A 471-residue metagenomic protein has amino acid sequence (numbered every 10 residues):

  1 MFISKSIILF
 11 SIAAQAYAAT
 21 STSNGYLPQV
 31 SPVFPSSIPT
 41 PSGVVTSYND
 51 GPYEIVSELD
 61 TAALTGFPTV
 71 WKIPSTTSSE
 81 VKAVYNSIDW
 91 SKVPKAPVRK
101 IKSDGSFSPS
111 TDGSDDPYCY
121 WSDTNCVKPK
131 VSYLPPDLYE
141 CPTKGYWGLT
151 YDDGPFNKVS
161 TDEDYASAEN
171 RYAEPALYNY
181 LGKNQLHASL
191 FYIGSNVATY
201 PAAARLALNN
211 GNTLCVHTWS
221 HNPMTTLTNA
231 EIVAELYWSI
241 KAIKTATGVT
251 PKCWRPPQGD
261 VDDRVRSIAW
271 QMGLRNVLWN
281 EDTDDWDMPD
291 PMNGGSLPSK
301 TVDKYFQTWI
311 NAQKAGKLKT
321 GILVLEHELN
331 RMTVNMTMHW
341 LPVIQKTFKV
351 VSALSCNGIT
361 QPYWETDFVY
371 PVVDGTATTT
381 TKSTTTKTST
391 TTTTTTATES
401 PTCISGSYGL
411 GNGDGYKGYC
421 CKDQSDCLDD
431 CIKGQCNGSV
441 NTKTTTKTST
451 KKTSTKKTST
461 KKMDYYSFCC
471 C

Functional and structural regions predicted by a protein language model:
M1-T20, D464-C471: Fungal secretory targeting signals
A19-P28, C403: Cleaved targeting-peptide boundary
T20-T22, S42, N335, S400: N-linked glycosylation sites
T22, S36, T378-P401, T442-K461: Extracellular mucin-like PTS domains
D60, L64-P223, E231, E235-K252: Active-site beta->alpha N-cap acidic-glycine motif
Y118, S122-N125, P401-N441, Y465-C471: Secreted, short cysteine-rich peptides and small extracellular cysteine-rich domains stabilized by multiple disulfide
A198-A202, W219-W364: Catalytic domains of cell-wall/extracellular-matrix polysaccharide-remodeling enzymes, centered on de-N-acetylation
T320, K346-T393: Low-complexity, Gly/Ser/Thr/Pro-rich intrinsically disordered linker/tail segments
